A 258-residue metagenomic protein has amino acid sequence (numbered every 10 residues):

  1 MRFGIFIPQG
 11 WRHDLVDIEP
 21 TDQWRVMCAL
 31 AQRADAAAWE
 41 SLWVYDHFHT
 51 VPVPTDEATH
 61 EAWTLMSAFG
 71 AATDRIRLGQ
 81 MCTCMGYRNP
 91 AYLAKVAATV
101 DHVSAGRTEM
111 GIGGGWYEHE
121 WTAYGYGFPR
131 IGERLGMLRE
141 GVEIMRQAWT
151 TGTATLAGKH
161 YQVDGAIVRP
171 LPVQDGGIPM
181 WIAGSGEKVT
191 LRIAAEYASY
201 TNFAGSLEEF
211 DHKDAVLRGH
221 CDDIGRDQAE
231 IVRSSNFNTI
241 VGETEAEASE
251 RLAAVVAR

Functional and structural regions predicted by a protein language model:
M1-A72, G176-I178: N-terminal beta1-alpha1-beta2 module of alpha/beta enzyme domains
M1-I18, R75, W116-Y124, K159-I178 (+1 more regions): N-terminal small/glycine-rich loop or linker at the start of catalytic domains across soluble metabolic enzymes
F3-I7, L42-V44, R77-Q80, T108-I112 (+3 more regions): Hydrophobic faces of well-ordered beta-strands that scaffold small-molecule active sites in alpha/beta enzyme cores
Q9-R25, T83-A91, G132, D175-G186 (+1 more regions): Active-site mouth loops of central-metabolism enzymes
T21-A34, L93-V96, A183-E196, E247-V255: Short, acidic/polar
T55-G79, M137-A148, D223: Alpha-helix-loop-beta-strand connector modules within alpha/beta enzyme cores
T64, S206-C221: Active-site-adjacent beta->alpha loops and helix N-cap segments on the catalytic face of soluble alpha/beta enzymes
G86-Y197, D211-L217, Q228-A229: Internal, glycine-rich beta/alpha segment that forms the wall or movable "lid" of small-molecule/cofactor binding
